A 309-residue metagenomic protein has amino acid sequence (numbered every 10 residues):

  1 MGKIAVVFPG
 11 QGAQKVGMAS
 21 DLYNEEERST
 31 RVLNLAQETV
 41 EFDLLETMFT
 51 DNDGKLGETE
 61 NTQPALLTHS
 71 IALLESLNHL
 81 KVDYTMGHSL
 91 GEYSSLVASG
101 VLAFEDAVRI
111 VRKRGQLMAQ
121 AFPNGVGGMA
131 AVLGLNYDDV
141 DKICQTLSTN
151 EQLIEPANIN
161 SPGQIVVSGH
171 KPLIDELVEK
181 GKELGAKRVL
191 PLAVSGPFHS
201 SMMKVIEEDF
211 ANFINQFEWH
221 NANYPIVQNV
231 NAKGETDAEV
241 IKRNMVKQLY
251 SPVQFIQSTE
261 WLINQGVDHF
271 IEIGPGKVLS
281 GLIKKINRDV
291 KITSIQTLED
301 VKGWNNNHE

Functional and structural regions predicted by a protein language model:
G2-D139, H269-L298: FabD-like malonyl-/acyl-CoA
Q11-A13, T39-V40, G100-S251: Alpha/beta catalytic cores of group-transfer enzymes, especially the acyltransferase/condensing modules of polyketide
L74-L80, I214, V301-H308: Alpha-helix C-terminal capping segments
N78, K182, I263-G266: Non-catalytic positions within long, well-ordered alpha-helices that form the structural scaffold/packing of enzyme
S89, E218, G266: Conserved functional loop/turn residues at catalytic and ligand-binding sites
P191-V194, I263, Q296: Short glycine-rich catalytic loops that host catalytic nucleophiles or stabilize transition states across multiple
N231, K291-E309: Short, flexible loop segments at boundaries between secondary-structure elements
P252-V267: A short, acidic, amphipathic alpha-helical segment used as a generic capping/interface helix at domain edges
